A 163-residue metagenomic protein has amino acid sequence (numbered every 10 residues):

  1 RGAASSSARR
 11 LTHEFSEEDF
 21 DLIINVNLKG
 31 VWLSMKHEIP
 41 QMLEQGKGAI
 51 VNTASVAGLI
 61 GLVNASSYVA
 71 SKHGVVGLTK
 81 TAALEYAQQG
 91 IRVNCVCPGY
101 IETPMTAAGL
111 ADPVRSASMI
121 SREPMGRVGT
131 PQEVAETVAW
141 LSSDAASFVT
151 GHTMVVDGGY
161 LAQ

Functional and structural regions predicted by a protein language model:
S6-R9, I60, A139, T150-Q163: Short C-terminal tail/terminal secondary-structure segment of NAD(P)H-dependent dehydrogenase/reductase domains
R10-T12, S16-D21, M119: Substrate-binding pocket helix/loop in short-chain dehydrogenase/reductase
H13, I60-S67, Q88-Q89, G126 (+1 more regions): Active-site loop immediately N-terminal to the catalytic Tyr-X3-Lys motif of short-chain dehydrogenase/reductase
M35, S71, T79: Active-site helix of classical SDR
S55: Residue(s) in the substrate-gating loop at a strand-loop-helix junction that position the organic substrate next
A87, R92, V149-G151: Short, small/polar-rich loop/turn modules that mediate ligand/substrate recognition or access, typified
C95, A117-A145, V149, G158: C-terminal helical subdomain
